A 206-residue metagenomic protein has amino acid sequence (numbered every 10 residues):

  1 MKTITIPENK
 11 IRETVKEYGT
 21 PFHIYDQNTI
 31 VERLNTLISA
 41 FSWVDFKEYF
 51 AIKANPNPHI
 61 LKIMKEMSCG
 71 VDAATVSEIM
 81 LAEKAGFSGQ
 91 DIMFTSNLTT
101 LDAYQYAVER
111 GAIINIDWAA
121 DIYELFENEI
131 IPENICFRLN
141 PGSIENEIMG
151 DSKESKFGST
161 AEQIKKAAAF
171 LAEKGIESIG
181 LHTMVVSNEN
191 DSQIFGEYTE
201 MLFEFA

Functional and structural regions predicted by a protein language model:
M1-I116, A120-E127, I131-P132, K165 (+3 more regions): A charged N-terminal "starter" segment
N134-N140: ATP-grasp fold ATP-binding core
P141-A206: Active-site loop/helix belt of alpha/beta enzymes
